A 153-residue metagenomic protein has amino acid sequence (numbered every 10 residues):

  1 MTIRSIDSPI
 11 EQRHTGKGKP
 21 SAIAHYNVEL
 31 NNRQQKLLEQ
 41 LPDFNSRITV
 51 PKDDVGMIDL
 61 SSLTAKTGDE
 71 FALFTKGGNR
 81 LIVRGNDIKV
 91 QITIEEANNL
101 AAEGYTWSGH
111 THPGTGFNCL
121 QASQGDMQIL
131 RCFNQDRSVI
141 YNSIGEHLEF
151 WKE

Functional and structural regions predicted by a protein language model:
T2-R33, L38-E39, Q91-E153: Active-site-proximal loop/helix of nucleotide/amide-processing enzymes and allied scaffolds
L41-P42, D69: ATP-dependent kinase catalytic cores of phosphoinositide-metabolizing enzymes and PI3K-like protein kinases
P42-L63, Q124-G125: Charged, amphipathic alpha-helical segments
I48, K52, G85-E95: Surface-exposed ligand/attachment interfaces on beta-rich extracellular proteins
T64-G68: A short catalytic or substrate-binding loop motif that flags glycine-/basic-rich loops and adjacent residues that bind
D69-G78, V139-I140, L148: Short beta-strand scaffold segments in enzyme catalytic cores
K76-G78, D87, H112: Short glycine-rich, polar/acidic loop-and-turn segments at beta strand-coil junctions
R80-G85, E149-F150: Amphipathic coiled-coil signal-relay and dimerization helices
